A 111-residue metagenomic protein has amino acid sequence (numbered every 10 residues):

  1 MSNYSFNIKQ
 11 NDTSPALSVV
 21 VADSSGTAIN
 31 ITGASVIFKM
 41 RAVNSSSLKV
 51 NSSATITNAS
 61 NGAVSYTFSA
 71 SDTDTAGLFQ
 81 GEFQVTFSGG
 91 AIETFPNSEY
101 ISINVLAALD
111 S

Functional and structural regions predicted by a protein language model:
M1-S111: Contiguous segments within soluble domain cores/interaction surfaces
